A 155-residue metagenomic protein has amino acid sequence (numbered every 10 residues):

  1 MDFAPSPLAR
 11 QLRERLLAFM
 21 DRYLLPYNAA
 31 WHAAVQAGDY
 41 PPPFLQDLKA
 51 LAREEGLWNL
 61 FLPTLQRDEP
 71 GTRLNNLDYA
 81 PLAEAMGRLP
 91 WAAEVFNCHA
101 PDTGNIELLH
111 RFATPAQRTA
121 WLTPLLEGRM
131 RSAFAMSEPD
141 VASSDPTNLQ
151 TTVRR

Functional and structural regions predicted by a protein language model:
M1-A4, Y27-W31: Generic N-terminal amphipathic, Lys/Arg-enriched alpha-helix
M1-R13: Intrinsic disorder at enzyme termini
A9, M20, T114: Residue-level signal for inorganic ion chemistry
R10-L17, Q46, T119: Generic alpha-helical structural signal
R15-L25, A52-R53: N-terminal glycine-rich anion-binding loops that anchor highly charged ligand groups
A29-R155: Glycine-rich flavin
